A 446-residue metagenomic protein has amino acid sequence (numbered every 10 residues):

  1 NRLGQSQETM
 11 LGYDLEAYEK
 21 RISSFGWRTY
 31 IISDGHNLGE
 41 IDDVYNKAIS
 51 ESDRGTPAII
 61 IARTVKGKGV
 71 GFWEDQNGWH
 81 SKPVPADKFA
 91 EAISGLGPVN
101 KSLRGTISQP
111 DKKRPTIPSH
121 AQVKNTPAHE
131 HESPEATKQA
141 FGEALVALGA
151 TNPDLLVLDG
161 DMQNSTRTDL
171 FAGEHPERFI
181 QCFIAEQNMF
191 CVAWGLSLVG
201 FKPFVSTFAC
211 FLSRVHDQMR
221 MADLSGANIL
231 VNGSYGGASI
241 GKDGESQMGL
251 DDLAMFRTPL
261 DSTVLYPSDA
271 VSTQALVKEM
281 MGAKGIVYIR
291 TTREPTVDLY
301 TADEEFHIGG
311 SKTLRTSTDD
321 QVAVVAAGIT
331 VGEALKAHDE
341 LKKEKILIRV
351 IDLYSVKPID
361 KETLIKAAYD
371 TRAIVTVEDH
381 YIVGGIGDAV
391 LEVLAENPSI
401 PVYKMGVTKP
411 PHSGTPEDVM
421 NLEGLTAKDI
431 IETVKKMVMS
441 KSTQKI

Functional and structural regions predicted by a protein language model:
N1-N100, N164-D169, G173, I240-G241 (+1 more regions): Thiamine diphosphate
I31, A90-E91, N100-R290, P295-T296 (+3 more regions): Thiamine diphosphate
